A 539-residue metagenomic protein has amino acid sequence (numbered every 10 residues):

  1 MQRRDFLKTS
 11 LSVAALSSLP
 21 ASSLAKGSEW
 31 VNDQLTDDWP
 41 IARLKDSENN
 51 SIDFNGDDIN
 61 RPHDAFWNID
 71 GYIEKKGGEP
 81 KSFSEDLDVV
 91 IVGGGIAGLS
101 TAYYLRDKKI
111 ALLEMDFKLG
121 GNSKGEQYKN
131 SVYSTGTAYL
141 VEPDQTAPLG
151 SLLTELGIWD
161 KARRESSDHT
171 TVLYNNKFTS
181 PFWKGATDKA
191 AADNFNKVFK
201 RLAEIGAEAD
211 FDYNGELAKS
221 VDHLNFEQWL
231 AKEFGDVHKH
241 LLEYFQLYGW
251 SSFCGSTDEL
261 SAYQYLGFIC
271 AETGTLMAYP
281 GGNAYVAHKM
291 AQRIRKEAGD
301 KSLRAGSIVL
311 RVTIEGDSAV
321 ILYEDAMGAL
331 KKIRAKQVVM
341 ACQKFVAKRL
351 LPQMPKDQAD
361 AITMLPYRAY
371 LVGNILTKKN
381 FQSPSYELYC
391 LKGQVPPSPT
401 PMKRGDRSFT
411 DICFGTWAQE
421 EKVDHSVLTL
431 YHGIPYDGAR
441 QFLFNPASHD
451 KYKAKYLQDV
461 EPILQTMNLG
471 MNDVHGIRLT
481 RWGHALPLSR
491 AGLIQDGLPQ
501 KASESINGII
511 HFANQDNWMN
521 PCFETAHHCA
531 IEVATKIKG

Functional and structural regions predicted by a protein language model:
D5-S28: N-terminal export signals
W30-G77, W183, S385-E387, K392-Q394 (+1 more regions): Conserved flavin/dinucleotide-binding core of flavoenzymes
W30-R43, N49, D58-R61, A147 (+2 more regions): Mobile amphipathic helical/loop "lid" adjacent to a hydrophobic cofactor/ligand pocket
V89-A111: N-terminal Rossmann-like FAD-binding beta1-loop-alpha1 element of flavoenzymes
D107-E126: Glycine-rich FAD pyrophosphate-binding loop
K124-T146, D212-G215: Glycine-rich active-site loop/strand segments that organize a redox cofactor
D210-R311, S318: Active-site/ligand-binding neighborhood in enzyme catalytic cores
A305-S426: Mid-domain catalytic core of redox enzymes that form a hydrophobic substrate pocket/lid adjacent to a catalytic redox
